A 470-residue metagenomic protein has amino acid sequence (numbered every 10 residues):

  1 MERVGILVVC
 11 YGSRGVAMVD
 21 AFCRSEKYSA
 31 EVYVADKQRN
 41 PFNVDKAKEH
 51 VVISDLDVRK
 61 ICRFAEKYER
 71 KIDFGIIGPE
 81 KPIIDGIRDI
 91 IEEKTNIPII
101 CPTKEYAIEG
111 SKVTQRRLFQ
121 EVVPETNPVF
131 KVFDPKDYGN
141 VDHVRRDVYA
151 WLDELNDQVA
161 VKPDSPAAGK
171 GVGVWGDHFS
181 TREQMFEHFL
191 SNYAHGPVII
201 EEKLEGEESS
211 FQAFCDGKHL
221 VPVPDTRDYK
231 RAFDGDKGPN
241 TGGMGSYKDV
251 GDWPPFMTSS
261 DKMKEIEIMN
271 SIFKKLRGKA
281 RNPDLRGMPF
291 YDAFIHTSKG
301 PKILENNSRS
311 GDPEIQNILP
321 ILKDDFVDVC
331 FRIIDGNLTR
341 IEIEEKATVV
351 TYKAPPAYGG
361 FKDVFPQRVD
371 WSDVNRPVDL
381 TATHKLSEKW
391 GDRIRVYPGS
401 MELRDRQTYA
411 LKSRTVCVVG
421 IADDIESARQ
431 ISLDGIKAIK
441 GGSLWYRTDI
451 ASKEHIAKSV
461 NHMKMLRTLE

Functional and structural regions predicted by a protein language model:
M1-T103: ATP-binding N-terminal substructure of ATP-dependent carboxylate-amine bond-forming enzymes
N96-G171, A354: A conserved helix-loop-beta module that forms one wall/lid of the active-site cleft in ATP-utilizing catalytic domains
N156, V172-I315: Internal nucleotide-binding/catalytic subdomain
Y193-G196, L276, D434-I450: Short arginine-rich
S246-D249, V350-T351, R414-A422: Short, well-ordered beta-strand elements within core beta-sheets of diverse protein domains
K264-R281, L285-Y291, N307-G391: Active-site "cap" helix and flanking loop/linker of ATP-utilizing ligase/carboxylase catalytic domains
I450-E470: A cross-kingdom feature marking charged/low-complexity
